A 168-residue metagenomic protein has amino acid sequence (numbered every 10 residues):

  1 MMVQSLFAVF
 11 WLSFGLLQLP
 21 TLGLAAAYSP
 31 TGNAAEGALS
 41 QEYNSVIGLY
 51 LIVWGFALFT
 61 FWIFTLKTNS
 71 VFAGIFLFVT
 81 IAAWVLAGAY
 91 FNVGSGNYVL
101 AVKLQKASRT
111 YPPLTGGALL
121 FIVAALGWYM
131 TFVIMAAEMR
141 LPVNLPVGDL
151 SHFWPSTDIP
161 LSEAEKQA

Functional and structural regions predicted by a protein language model:
M1-M2, L17-Q41, W62-F72, N92-V99 (+1 more regions): Juxtamembrane membrane-water interface segments of multi-pass membrane proteins, especially cytoplasmic-side
M1-Q18, A26-A35, E42-L58, G74-V85: Mid-membrane cores of alpha-helical transmembrane segments in multi-pass membrane proteins, especially transporters
A8, G48, G116-G117, L141 (+1 more regions): Glycine-centered flexibility motif
N33, K103, P142-A168: Extramembrane terminal tails and long inter-domain/linker segments of multi-pass membrane proteins
I47-I63, N69-V133: Alpha-helical membrane segments in multi-pass integral membrane proteins
